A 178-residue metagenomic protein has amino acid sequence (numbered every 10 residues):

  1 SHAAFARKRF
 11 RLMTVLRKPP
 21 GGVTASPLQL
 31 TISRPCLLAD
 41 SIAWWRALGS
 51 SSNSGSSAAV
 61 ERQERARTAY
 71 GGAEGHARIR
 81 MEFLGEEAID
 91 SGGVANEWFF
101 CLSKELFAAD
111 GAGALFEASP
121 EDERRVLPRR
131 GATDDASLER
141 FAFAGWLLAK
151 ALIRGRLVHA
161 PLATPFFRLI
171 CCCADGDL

Functional and structural regions predicted by a protein language model:
S1-R124, A136: Extended low-complexity, proline/serine/acidic/glycine-rich cytosolic segments
R34-C36, F83-E87, R130, R156 (+3 more regions): Residues that form ligand- and interface-recognition hot spots within folded domains
G85-G93, R130-L138, A149, I153 (+1 more regions): Generic amphipathic alpha-helical segments used as scaffolds and interaction surfaces in large, multi-domain proteins
L115-V126, H159-L169: Short, glycine/acidic-rich hinge or "gate" loops at secondary-structure transitions that mediate conformational
S137-G145, A149-L178: Extended amphipathic alpha-helical bundle segments that form the ordered cores of C-terminal catalytic/regulatory
